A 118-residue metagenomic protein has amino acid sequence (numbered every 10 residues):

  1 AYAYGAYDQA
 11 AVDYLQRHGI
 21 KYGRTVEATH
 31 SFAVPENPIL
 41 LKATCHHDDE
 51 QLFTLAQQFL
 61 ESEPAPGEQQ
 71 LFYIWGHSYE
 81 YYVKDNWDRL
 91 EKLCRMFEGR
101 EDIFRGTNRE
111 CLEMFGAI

Functional and structural regions predicted by a protein language model:
A1-L60, N86-R89: Catalytic domains of cell-wall/extracellular-matrix polysaccharide-remodeling enzymes, centered on de-N-acetylation
A1-Y4, K42, F72-G76, G106-T107: Short beta-strand segments
K21, D102-F104: Conserved beta-strand segments of alpha/beta enzyme cores
D48, Y79-Y82: Short acidic, S/G/P-rich loop/turn micro-motifs used as interaction or catalytic elements
G67-L71, E101: A general structural motif
N86-E101: A long, amphipathic alpha-helix that forms part of the scaffold/cap immediately adjacent to metal-dependent active
R105-I118: Mid-to-C-terminal alpha-helical segments outside catalytic/metal-binding sites
